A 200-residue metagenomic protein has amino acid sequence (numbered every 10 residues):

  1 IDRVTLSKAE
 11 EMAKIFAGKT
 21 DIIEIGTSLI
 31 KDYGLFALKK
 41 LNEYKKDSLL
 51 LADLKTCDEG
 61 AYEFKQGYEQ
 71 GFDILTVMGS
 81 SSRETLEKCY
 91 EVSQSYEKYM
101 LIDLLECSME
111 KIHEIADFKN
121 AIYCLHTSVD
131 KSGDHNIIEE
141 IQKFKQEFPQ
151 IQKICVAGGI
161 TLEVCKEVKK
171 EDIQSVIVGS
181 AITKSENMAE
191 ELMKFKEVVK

Functional and structural regions predicted by a protein language model:
I1, I23-I25, L50-L54, L75-V77 (+4 more regions): Hydrophobic faces of well-ordered beta-strands that scaffold small-molecule active sites in alpha/beta enzyme cores
I1-A61, E69, H113, T183-K184 (+1 more regions): Conserved N-terminal beta1-alpha1 strand-loop-helix module at the mouth
R3-T5, L29, T56-D58, S81 (+4 more regions): Active-site-proximal loop/turn and secondary-structure-junction residues that shape catalytic pockets, frequently
M12, F16, A37-L41, E63 (+8 more regions): A general structural detector for well-ordered alpha-helical segments in enzyme core domains, enriched
G18, Q70, F118, K170-D172: Structural motif
S48, I138-E171, S175-I182: A C-terminal functional module that forms or caps the active site or interfaces directly with catalytic machinery
E59-Q150: Conserved anion-binding
C89, S93, K169-K170, S180-K200: C-terminal helical cap(s) of enzyme catalytic domains, especially alpha/beta-barrels
